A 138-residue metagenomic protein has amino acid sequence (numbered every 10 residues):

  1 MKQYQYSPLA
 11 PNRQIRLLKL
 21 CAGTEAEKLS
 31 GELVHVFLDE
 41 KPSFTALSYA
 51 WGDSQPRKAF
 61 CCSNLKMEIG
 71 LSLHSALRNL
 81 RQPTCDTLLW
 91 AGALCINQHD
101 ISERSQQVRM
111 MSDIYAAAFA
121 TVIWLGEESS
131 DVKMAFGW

Functional and structural regions predicted by a protein language model:
M1-W90, I96-Q106, E127-W138: Metal-dependent phosphate/diphosphate-handling catalytic cores characterized by acidic Asp/Glu clusters
W124: PIN/NYN-family metal-dependent endoribonuclease catalytic core
